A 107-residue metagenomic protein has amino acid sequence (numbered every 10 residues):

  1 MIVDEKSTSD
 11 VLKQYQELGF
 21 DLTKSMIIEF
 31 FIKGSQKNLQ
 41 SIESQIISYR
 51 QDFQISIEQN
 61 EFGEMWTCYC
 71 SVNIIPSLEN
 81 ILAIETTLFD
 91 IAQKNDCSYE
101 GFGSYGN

Functional and structural regions predicted by a protein language model:
M1-N107: Long, contiguous binding/interaction regions
